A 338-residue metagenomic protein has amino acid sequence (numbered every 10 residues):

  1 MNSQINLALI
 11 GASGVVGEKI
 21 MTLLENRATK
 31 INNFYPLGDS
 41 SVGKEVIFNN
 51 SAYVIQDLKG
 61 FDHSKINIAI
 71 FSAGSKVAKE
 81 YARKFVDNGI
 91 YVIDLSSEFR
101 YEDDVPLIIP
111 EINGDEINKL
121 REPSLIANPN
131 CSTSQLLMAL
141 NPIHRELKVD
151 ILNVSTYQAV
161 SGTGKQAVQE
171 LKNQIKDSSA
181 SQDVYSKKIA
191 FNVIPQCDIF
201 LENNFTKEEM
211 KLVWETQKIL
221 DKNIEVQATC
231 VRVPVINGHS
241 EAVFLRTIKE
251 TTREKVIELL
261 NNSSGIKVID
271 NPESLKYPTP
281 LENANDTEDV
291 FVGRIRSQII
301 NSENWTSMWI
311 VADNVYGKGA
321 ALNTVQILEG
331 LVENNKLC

Functional and structural regions predicted by a protein language model:
M1-I189, E225, V290-F291, I295-N301 (+4 more regions): N-terminal Rossmann-like NAD(P) cofactor-binding subdomain of oxidoreductases, focused on the glycine-rich
A69, V160-C338: Charged docking surfaces used in two-component/phosphorelay signaling
